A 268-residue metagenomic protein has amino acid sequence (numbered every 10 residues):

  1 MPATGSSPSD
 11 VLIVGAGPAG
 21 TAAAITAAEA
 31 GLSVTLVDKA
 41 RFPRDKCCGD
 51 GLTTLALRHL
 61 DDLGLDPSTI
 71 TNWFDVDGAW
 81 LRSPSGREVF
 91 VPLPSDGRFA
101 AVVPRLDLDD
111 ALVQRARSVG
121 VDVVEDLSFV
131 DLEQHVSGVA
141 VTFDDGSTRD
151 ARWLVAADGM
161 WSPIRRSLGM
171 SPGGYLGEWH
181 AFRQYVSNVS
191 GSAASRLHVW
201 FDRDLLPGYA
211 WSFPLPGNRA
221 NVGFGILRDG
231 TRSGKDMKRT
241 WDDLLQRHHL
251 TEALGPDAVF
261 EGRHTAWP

Functional and structural regions predicted by a protein language model:
T4-A19: Beta1/beta-strand and adjacent pyrophosphate-binding region of the FAD-binding site in flavoprotein oxidoreductases
S6, R58, F74-D75, W80-S167 (+1 more regions): Conserved N-terminal helical subregion
A16-A19, A23-A28, A116: Small-residue (primarily alanine) positions within well-ordered alpha-helices, especially packing/interaction faces
A19, F42, W161: Conserved Rossmann-like nucleotide-cofactor binding loop
A28-C48: Glycine-rich FAD pyrophosphate-binding loop
C47-W80: N-terminal FAD cofactor-binding segment of flavoenzymes
N72, T148, G230-P268: FAD/FMN-dependent oxidoreductases across multiple families
M160-L250: Conserved FAD-binding catalytic core of PHBH/FMO-like flavoproteins
